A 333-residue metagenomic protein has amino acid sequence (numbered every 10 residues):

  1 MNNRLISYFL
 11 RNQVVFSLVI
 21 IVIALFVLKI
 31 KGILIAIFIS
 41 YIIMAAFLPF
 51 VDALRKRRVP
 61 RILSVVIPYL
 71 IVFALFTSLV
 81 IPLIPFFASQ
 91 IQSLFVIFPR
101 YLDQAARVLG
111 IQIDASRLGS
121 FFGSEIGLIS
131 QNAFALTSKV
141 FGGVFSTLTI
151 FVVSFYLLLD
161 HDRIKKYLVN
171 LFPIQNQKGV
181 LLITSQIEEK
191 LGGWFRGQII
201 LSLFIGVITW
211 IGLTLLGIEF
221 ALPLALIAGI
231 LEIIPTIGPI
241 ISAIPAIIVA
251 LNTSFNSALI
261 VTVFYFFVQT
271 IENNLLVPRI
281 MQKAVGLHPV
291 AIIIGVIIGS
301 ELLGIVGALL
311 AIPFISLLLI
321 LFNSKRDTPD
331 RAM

Functional and structural regions predicted by a protein language model:
M1-P82, S316-M333: Anchoring transmembrane alpha helix of integral membrane proteins
L10-Q13, T262-M333: Hydrophobic alpha-helical transmembrane segments of membrane transport and translocation systems, primarily multi-pass
N12, G143-L251, F255-V263: Alpha-helical transmembrane segments and their immediate interhelical loop/hinge regions in multi-pass membrane
S17-F26, V66-L79, V144-F151, I199 (+11 more regions): Generic alpha-helical transmembrane segments of integral inner-membrane proteins, especially permease/transport modules
I33-I37, P49-A53, L83-I97, F151 (+5 more regions): Membrane-spanning helices that line or support transport/gating and their immediate boundary helices in channels
L34, F38, L54, V207-I208 (+4 more regions): Transmembrane helix boundary and interhelical junction motifs in multipass membrane proteins
F50-R57, L63, S78-F151, H161-D162 (+1 more regions): Juxtamembrane membrane-interface segments in integral membrane proteins
P60-P68, D114-G119, Q177-V180, F220 (+4 more regions): Membrane-interface starts of transmembrane alpha-helices
